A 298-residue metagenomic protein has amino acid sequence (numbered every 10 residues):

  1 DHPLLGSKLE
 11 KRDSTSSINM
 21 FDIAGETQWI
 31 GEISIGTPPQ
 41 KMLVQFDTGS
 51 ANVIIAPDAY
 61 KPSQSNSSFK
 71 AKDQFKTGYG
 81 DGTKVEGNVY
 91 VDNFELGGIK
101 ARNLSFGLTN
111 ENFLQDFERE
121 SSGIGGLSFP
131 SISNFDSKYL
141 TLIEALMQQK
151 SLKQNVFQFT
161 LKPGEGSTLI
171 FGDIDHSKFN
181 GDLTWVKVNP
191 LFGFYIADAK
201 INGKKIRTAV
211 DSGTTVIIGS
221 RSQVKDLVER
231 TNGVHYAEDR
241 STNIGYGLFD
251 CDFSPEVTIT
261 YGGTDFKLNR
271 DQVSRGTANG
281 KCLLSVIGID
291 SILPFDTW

Functional and structural regions predicted by a protein language model:
D1-T184, K225-T260, L283-W298: Non-catalytic N-lobe/flap surface of aspartyl protease domains
S7-K11, W185-K187, A209, G262 (+1 more regions): N-terminal acidic, glycine/proline-rich low-complexity segments
I35-T37, L96, I196, I201-N202 (+2 more regions): Structural motif
T168-K205, R275-C282: Flexible, small-/acidic-enriched active-site or ligand-binding loops
L191-V234, D239-T242, Y246: Flexible, glycine-rich surface segments
T260-Y261, F266: Extended low-complexity, serine/threonine- and proline-enriched intrinsically disordered segments
L268-Q272: Edge beta-strands of extracellular beta-sandwich domains
